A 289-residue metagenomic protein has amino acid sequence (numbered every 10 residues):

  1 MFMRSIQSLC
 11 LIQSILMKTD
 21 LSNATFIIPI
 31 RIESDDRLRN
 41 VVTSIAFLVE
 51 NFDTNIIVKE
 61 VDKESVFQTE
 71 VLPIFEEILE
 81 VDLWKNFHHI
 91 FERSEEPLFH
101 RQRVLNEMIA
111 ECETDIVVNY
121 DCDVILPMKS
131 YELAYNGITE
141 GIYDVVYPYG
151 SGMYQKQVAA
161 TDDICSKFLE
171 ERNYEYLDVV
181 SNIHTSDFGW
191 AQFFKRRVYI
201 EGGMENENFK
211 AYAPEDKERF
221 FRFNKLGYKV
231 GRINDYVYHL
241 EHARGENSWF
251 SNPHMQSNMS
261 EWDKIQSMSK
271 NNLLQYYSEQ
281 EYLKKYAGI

Functional and structural regions predicted by a protein language model:
F2-F47: N-proximal low-complexity "stem/linker" segments adjacent to membrane-targeting elements
N23-I27, N55, E218: Cell-envelope/extracellular polymer assembly enzymes that use nucleotide-activated donors
S34, K59-I74, D121-V124: A conserved acidic beta->alpha catalytic loop
R37-N40, S186, N208-I289: C-terminal catalytic/acceptor-binding lobe
D53-V66, I90-S94: Short beta-strand/loop segment that forms part of the nucleotide-sugar
F67-E111: Active-site-proximal specificity loops/subdomain of glycosyltransferases
I109, P127-E207: Conserved catalytic core of nucleotide-sugar-dependent glycosyltransferases
D115-P127: Short beta-strand-to-loop acidic/aromatic patch adjacent to the donor-nucleotide binding site
